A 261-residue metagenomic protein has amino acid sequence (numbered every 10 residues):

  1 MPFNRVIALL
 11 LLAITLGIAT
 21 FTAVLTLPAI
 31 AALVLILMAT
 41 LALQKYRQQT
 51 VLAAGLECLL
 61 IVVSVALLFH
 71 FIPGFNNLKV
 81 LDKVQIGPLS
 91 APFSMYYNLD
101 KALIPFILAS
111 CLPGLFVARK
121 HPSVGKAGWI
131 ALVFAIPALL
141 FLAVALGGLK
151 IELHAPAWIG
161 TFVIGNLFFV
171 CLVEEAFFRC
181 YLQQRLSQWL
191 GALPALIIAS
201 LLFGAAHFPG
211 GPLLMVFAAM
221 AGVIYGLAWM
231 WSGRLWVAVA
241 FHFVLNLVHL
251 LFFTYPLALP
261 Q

Functional and structural regions predicted by a protein language model:
M1, L12-L25, P88-A91, K120-H121 (+3 more regions): Short juxtamembrane and helix-loop transition motifs at transmembrane-helix boundaries in membrane proteins
M1-V117, A258-Q261: N-terminal, membrane-interfacial amphipathic/helix-forming hydrophobic leader that caps and precedes the first
A13-T22, T40, I61-I72, I136-A145 (+2 more regions): Aromatic-anchored segments of alpha-helical transmembrane domains
A31, T50-V63, V124-F134, R185 (+1 more regions): Cytoplasmic-side transmembrane-helix entry/capping segments in multi-pass membrane proteins
N76-V170, L259: Juxtamembrane helix-loop-helix connectors linking adjacent transmembrane helices in multi-pass membrane enzymes
P156, W189-L196: Membrane-interfacial loop-to-helix junctions in multi-pass transporters
L172, L193-S200, G204, P212-Q261: Functionally important transmembrane alpha-helices
C180-Q188, L251-P256: Membrane-interfacial alpha-helical segments at the cytosolic side of multi-pass membrane proteins
